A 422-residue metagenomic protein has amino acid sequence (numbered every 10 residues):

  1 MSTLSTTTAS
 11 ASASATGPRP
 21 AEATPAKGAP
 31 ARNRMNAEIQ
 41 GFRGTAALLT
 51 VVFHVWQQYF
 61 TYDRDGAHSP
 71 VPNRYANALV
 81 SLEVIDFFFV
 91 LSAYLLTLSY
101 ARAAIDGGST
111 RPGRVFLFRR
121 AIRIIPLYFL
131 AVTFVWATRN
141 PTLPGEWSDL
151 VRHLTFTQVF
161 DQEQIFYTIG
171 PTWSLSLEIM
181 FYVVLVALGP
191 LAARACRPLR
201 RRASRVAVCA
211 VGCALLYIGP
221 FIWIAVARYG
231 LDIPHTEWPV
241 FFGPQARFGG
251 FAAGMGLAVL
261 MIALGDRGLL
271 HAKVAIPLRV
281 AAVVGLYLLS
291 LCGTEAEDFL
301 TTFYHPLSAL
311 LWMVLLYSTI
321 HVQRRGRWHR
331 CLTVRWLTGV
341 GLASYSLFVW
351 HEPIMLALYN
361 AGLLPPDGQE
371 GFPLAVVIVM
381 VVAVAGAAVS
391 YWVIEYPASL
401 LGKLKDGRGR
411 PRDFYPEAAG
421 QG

Functional and structural regions predicted by a protein language model:
S2-T8, A15-R32, H329-L337, E352-G422: C-terminal "closing" transmembrane helix and its immediate cytosolic amphipathic cap in multi-pass membrane proteins
A31-T45, S204-V208, V274: N-terminal membrane topogenic signal
M35-R102, I125-Y128, T155-Q162, L175-L177 (+5 more regions): Functionally critical transmembrane alpha-helices in membrane proteins and complexes, commonly lining
I39, V80-I85, F89, S99-A137 (+13 more regions): Transmembrane alpha-helical segments and their boundary/interface "anchor" motifs in multi-pass integral membrane
W56-R64, T138-E146, V226-D232: Helix-to-loop transition at the C-terminal end of transmembrane segments
S81, V151-W173, I179, V183-S308 (+2 more regions): Aromatic-enriched alpha-helical transmembrane segments of multi-pass intramembrane proteins
Y94-R102, A131, L185-A193, G254-A263 (+8 more regions): Hydrophobic transmembrane alpha-helices
Y100-G108, T138, T142, A192 (+8 more regions): Membrane-interfacial segments
